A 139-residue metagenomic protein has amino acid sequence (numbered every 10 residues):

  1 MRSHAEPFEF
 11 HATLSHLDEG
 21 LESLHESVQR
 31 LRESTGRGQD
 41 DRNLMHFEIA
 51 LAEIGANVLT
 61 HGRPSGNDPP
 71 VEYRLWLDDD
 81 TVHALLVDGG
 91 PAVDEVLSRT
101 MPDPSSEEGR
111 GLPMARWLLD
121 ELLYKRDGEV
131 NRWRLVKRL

Functional and structural regions predicted by a protein language model:
M1-H16, R116-L139: Flexible, glycine-/charge-rich segments associated with ATP-binding catalytic modules
Q29-A52, S106: Conserved short strand/loop->alpha-helix "switch" segment adjacent to the catalytic nucleotide/phosphoryl-transfer site
N57, H61: Conserved N-box asparagine in the HATPase_c
G62-N67: A short, flexible helix-to-loop-to-beta junction within the catalytic ATP-binding CA
D68-W76: A conserved short beta-strand within the histidine kinase catalytic ATPase domain
R74, D80-L85, R132-R134: Short, highly conserved beta-strand within the GHKL-type HATPase_c fold
T81-E108: Glycine-rich/acidic phosphate-handling loop/turn and adjacent ATP-lid/helix of nucleotide-binding kinase/ATPase domains
S98-K125: ATP phosphate-binding glycine-rich loop and adjacent ATP-lid/helix-beta elements within ATP-binding kinase/ATPase
